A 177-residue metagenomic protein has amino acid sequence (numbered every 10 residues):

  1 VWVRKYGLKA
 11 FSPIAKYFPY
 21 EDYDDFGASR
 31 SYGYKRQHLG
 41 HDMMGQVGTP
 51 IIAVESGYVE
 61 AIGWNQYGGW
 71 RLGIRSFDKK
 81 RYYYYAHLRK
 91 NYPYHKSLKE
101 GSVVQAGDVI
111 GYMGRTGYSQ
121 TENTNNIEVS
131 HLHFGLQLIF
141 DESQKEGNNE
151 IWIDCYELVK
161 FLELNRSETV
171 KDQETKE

Functional and structural regions predicted by a protein language model:
V1-W70, A106, Y156-E177: Surface-exposed, glycine-biased beta-strand/turn segments
A28-R30, Q120-N123: Short, P/G- and charge-enriched loop/turn segments at secondary-structure junctions
D42-M44, I51-A53, G73-R75, Y82-A86 (+2 more regions): Structural recognition of the beta-strand scaffold that forms the well-ordered cores of secreted hydrolase catalytic
V54-S97, T121-V129: Zn2+-dependent peptidoglycan hydrolase active-site motif and core
N65, N91, T116, G135-E142: Activation segment
R71-I74, V104-E122: Short hydrophobic beta/alpha edge segments that flank linear recognition/processing sites
L98-V104: A short, structured loop/turn motif at beta-sheet edges
S102, T124-E177: Acidic, glycine-rich catalytic/binding loops that coordinate metals and/or anionic ligands
